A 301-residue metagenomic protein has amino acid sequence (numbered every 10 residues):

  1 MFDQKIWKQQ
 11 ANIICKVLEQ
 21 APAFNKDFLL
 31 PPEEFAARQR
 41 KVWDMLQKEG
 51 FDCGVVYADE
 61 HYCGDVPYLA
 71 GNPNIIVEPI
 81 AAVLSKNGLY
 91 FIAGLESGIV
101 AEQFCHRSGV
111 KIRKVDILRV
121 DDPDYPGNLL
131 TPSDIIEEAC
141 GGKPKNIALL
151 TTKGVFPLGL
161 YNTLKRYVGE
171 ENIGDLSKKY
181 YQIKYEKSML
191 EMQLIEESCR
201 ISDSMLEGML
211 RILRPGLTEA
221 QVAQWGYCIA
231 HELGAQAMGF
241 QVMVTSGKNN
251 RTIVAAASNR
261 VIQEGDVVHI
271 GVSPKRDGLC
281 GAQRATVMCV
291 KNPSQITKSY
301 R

Functional and structural regions predicted by a protein language model:
M1-R301: Active-site neighborhoods and metal-handling regions in enzymes and metal-associated proteins
